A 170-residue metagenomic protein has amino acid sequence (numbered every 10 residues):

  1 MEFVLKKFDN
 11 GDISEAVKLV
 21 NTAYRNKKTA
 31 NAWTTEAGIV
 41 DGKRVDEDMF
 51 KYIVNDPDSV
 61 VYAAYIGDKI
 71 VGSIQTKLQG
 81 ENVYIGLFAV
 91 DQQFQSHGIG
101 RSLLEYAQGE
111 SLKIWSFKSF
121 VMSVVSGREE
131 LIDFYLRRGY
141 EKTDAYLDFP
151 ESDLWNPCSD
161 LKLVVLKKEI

Functional and structural regions predicted by a protein language model:
M1-S14, V164, K168-I170: Conserved N-terminal entry element of GNAT/NAT acetyltransferase domains
V4, N21-F50: Conserved GNAT-fold acetyl-CoA-binding loop/helix
A16, V20, Y135: Hydrophobic pocket/interface hotspot
D46-Y62, S159: A short helix-loop-beta-strand connector motif used in the catalytic cores of GNAT acetyltransferases and, in some
I53, K118-I132, R137-I170: C-terminal "cap" of GNAT-fold acetyltransferases
A63, K69-K77, Y84-A89: Conserved beta-strand in the GNAT
K69, L87, D91-E105, V125-I132 (+1 more regions): Conserved glycine-rich acetyl-CoA-binding loop
S102-S119: Conserved acyl-CoA
